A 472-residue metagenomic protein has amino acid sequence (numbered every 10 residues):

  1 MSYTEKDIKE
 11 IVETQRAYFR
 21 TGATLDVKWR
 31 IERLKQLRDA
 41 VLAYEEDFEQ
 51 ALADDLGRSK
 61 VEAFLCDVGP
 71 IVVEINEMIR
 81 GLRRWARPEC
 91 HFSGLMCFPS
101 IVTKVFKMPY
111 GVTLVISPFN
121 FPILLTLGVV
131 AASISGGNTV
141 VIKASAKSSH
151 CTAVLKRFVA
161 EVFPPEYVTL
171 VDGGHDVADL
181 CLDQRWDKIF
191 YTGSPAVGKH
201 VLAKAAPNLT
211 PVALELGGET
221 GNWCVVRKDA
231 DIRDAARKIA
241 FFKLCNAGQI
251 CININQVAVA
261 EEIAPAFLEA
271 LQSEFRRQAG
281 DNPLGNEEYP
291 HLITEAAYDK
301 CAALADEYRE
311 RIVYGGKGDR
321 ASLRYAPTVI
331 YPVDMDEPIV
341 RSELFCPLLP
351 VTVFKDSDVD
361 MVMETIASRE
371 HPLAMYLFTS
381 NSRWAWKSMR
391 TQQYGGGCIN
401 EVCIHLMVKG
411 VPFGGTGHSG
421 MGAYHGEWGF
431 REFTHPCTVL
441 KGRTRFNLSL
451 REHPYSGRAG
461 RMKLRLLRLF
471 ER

Functional and structural regions predicted by a protein language model:
M1-T103: N-terminal Rossmann-like NAD(P)+-binding subdomain of aldehyde/semialdehyde dehydrogenases
S2, F163, A196-M335, S357-D360 (+3 more regions): ALDH superfamily catalytic-core signature
S2, L25-W29, V225, Y325-R472: Conserved C-terminal structural/oligomerization subdomain of aldehyde/semialdehyde dehydrogenase
F19, A23, R38-V41, E45 (+14 more regions): Structural signal for hydrophobic packing residues in well-ordered secondary-structure cores of soluble enzyme domains
R30, I75, G137, V168 (+8 more regions): Residue-level signal for inorganic ion chemistry
G94-D234: Rossmann-like NAD(P) dinucleotide-binding subdomain of oxidoreductase/dehydrogenase enzymes
I116, G174, T192, F242 (+2 more regions): Conserved residues at the C-terminal ends of beta-strands
